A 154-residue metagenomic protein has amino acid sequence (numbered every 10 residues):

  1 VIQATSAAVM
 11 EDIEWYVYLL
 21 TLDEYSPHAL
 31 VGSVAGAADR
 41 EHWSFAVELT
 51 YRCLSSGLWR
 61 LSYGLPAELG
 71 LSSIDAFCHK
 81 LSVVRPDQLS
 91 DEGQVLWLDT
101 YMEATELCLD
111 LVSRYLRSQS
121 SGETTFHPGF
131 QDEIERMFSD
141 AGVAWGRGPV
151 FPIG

Functional and structural regions predicted by a protein language model:
V1-E48, R52-S55, Y63, Q88 (+1 more regions): Short amphipathic alpha-helical interface segments
E68-A144: Short, amphipathic alpha-helical interaction segments positioned at domain boundaries
G148-P149: Hydrophobic, aromatic-enriched interface-forming segments
P152-I153: Long C-terminal extensions of eukaryotic subunits of large macromolecular complexes
